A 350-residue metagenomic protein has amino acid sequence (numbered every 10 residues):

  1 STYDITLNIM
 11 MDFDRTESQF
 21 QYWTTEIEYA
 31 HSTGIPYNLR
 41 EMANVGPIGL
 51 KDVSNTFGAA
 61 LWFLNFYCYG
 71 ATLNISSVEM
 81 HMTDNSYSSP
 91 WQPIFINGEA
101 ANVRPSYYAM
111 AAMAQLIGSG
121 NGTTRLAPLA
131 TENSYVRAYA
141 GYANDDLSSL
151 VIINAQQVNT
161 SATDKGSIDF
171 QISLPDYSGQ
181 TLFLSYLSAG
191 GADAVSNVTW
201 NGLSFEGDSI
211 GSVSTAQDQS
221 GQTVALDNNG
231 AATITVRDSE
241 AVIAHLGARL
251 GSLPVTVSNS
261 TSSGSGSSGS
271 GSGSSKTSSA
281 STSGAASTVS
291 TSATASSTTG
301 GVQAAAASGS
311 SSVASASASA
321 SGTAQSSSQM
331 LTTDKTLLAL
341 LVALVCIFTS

Functional and structural regions predicted by a protein language model:
S1, R40-A43, H81-D84, I152-Q156 (+2 more regions): Active-site-proximal beta-strand/loop segments in catalytic clefts of secreted hydrolases
S1-A60, L73: Noncatalytic carbohydrate-binding groove/subsite architecture in carbohydrate-active enzymes
G46-D146: Aromatic/acidic polysaccharide-binding cleft in carbohydrate-active enzymes
V78, S161-I168, P254-V257: Beta-strand acidic-aromatic groove motif in beta-rich domains, primarily in extracellular
T131-S178, L184-D193, S239-H245: Carbohydrate-binding surface patches
K165-D238: Acidic, Ser/Thr/Pro-rich beta/coil linker or hinge segments at domain junctions
D218-T233, R237-S328: Fungal extracellular serine/threonine-rich, low-complexity, intrinsically disordered "mucin-like" regions of secreted
S321, Q325-S350: Cleavable C-terminal sorting propeptides in eukaryotic secreted/cell-surface proteins
